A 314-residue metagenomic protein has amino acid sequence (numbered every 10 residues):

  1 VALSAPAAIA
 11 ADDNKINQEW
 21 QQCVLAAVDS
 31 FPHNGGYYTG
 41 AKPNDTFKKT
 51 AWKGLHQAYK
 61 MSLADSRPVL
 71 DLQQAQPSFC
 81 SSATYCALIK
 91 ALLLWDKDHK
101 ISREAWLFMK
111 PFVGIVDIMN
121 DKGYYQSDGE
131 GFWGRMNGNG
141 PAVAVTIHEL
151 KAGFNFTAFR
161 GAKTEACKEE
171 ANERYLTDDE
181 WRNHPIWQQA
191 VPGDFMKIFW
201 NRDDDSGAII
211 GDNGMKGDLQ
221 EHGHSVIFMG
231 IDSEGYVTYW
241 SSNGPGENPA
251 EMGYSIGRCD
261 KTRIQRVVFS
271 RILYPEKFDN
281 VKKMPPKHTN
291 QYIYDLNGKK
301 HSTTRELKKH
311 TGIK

Functional and structural regions predicted by a protein language model:
A5-P6: N-terminal signal peptide c-region/cleavage motif recognized by signal peptidases
I9, G114, A144, Q188 (+2 more regions): A generic alpha-helix propensity feature with a strong bias for hydrophobic helices
I9-Q22, A26, K97, H148 (+9 more regions): Polar/charged alpha-helical tracts
A11-A144, T311: N-terminal capping segments
Y38-T39, P192, P249-A250: Mature extracellular "passenger" or substrate-interacting domains of secreted, surface-exposed proteins
E104-E247: ...with weaker cross-activation on analogous glycine-rich loops/strands in unrelated enzymes
Y236-K314: Low-complexity, Gly/Ser/Thr/Pro-rich intrinsically disordered linker/tail segments
